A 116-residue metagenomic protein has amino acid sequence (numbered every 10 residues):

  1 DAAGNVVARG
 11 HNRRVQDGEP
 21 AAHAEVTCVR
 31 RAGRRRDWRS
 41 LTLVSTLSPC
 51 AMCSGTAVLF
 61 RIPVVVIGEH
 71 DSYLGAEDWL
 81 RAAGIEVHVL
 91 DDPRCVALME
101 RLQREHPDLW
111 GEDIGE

Functional and structural regions predicted by a protein language model:
V6-E100: Zn2+-dependent cytidine deaminase-like catalytic core
P93, A97-E116: Secretory/periplasmic and organellar redox-cofactor proteins
